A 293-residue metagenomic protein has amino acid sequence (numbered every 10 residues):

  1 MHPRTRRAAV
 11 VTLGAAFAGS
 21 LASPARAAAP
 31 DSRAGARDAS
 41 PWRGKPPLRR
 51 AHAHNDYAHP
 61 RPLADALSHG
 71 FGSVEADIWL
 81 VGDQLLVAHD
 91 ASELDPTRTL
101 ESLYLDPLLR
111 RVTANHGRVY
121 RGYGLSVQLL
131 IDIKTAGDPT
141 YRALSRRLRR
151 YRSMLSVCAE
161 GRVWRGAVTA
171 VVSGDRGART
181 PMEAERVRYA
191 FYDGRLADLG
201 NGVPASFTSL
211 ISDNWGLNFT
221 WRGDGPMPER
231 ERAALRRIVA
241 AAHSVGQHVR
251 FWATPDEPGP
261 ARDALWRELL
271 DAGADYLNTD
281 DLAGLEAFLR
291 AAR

Functional and structural regions predicted by a protein language model:
H2-A8: Bacterial N-terminal signal peptides that target proteins for export
A8-A27: N-terminal export signals
R33-L48, D65, G72, G82-R293: Catalytic cores of phosphodiester-bond hydrolases, prominently lipid phosphodiesterases
R50-H52: N-terminal module-boundary/linker segments of secreted carbohydrate-active enzymes
H59-P62: A structural motif detector for short, solvent-exposed N-terminal "entry" segments of globular domains
